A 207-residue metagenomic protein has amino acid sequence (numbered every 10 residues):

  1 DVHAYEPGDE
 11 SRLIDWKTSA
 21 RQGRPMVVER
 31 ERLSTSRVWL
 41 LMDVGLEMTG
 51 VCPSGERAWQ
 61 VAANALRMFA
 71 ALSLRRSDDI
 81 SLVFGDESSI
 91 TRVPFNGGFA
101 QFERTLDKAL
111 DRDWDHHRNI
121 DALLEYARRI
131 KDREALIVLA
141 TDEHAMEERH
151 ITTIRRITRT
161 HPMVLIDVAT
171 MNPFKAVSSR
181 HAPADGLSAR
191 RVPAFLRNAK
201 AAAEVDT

Functional and structural regions predicted by a protein language model:
A4-D9, T18, P25-R67, A71-T207: Exposed, interaction-prone extracellular/peripheral surfaces
